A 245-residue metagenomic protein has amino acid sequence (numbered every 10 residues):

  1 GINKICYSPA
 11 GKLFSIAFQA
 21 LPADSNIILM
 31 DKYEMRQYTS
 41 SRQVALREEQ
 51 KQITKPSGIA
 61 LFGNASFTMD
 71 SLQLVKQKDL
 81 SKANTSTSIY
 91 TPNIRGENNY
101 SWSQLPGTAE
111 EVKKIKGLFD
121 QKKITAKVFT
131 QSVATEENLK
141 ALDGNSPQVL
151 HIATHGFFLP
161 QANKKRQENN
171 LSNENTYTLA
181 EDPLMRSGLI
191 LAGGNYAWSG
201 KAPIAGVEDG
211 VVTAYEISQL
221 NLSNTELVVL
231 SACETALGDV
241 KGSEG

Functional and structural regions predicted by a protein language model:
G1-G245: Catalytic cores of enzymes
